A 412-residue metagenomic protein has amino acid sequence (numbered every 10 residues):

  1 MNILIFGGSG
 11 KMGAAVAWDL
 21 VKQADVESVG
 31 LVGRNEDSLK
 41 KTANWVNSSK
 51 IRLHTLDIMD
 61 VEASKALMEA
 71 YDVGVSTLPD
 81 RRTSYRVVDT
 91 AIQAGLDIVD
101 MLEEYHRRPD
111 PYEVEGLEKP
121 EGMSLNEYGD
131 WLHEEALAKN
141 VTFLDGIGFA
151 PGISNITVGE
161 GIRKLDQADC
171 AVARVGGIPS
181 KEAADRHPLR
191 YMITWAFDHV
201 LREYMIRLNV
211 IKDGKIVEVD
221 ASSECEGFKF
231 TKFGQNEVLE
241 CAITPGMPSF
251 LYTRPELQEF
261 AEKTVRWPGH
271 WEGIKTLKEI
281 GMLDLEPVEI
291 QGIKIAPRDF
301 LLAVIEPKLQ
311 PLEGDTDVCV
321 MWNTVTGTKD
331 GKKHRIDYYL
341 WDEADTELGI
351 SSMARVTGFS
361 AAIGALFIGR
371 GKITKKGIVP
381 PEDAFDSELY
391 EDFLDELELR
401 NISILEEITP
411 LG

Functional and structural regions predicted by a protein language model:
I5-D19: N-terminal Rossmann NAD(P)H-binding glycine-rich loop of SDR-like oxidoreductase domains
S28-G30: Short beta-strand element of Class I
N35-D37: Helix N-cap at the beta1-alpha1 junction of Rossmann-like dinucleotide-binding domains, i.e., the first residues
T42-I51: Short, conserved SAM-binding/catalytic segment of Class I S-adenosyl-L-methionine-dependent methyltransferases
T55-V73: Conserved Rossmann-fold cofactor-binding substructure of NAD(P)-dependent oxidoreductases
A66-A70, R82-E103: Rossmann-fold NAD(P) dinucleotide-binding segment
M101-V141: Rossmann-fold NAD(P)-binding glycine/threonine-rich loop
R163-G412: C-terminal catalytic/substrate-binding lobe primarily of soluble NAD(P)-dependent oxidoreductases
